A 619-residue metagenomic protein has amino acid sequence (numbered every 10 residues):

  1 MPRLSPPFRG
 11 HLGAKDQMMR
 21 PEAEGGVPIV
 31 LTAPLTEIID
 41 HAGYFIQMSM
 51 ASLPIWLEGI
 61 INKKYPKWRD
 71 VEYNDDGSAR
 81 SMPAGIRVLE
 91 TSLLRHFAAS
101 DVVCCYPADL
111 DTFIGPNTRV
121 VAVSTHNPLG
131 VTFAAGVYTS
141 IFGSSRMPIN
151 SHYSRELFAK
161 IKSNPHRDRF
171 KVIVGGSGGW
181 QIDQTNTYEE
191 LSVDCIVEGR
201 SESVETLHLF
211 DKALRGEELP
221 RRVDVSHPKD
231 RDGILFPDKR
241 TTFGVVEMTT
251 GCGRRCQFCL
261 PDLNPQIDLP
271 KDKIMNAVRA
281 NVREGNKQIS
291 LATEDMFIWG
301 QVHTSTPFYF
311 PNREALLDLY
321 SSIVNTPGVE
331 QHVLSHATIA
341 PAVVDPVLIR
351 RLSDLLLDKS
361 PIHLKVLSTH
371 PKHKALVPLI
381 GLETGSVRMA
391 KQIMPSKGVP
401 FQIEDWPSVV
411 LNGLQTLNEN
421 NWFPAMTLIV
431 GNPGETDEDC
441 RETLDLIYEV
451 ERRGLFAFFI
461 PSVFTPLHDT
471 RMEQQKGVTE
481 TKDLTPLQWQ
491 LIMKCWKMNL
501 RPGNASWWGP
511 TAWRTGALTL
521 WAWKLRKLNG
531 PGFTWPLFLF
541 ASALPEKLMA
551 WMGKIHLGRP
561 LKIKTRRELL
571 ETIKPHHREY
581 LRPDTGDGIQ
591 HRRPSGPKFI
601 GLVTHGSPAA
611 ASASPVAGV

Functional and structural regions predicted by a protein language model:
P2-I60, I114, K494-V619: Radical SAM enzyme core and accessory elements
D16-G25, H41-Y44, L207-V246, Q288: N-terminal [4Fe-4S]-dependent radical SAM core
G26-V30, L35, S226-D262, M275 (+3 more regions): N-terminal pre-triad scaffold of radical SAM enzymes
L31, A280-F423, V430-E435: Conserved SAM/AdoMet-binding glycine-rich loop
F45-D76, P128-E156, T306-P311, Q392-Q402 (+1 more regions): A solvent-exposed, charged loop/short amphipathic helix patch at secondary-structure junctions
G85, V103-G233: Glycine-rich beta-alpha loop elements in corrinoid/cobalamin-binding modules across cobalamin-dependent enzymes
V121, L129-A134, Q184, S290-T306 (+4 more regions): Flexible glycine/acidic-rich beta-alpha junction loops that bind and position SAM and/or redox cofactors in anaerobic
D183-E190, G434-E449: Catalytic cores of alpha/beta
